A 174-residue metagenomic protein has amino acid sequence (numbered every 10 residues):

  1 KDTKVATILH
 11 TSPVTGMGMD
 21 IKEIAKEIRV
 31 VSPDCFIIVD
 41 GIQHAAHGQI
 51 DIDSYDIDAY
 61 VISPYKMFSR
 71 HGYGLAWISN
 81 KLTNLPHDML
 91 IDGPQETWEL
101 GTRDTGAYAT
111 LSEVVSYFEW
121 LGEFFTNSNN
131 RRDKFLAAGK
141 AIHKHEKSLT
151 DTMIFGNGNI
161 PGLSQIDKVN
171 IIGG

Functional and structural regions predicted by a protein language model:
K1-G174: Pyridoxal 5′-phosphate
